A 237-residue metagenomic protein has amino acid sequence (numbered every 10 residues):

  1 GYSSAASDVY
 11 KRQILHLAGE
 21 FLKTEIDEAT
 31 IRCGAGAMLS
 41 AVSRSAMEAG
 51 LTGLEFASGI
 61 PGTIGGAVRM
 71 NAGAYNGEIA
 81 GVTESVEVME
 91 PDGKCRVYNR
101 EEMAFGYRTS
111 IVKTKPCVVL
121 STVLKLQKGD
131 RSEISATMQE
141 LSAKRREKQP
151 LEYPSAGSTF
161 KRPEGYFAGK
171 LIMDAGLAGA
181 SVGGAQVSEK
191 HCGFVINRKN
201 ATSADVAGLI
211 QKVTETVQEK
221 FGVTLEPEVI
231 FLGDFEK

Functional and structural regions predicted by a protein language model:
G1-A6, Y10: Single conserved hydrophobic/aromatic residue that forms the stacking wall/gate of nucleotide- or nucleobase-binding
E20-F21, A37-L39, I60-I64, F231 (+1 more regions): Acidic, glycine-rich active-site loops and adjacent beta-strand->loop/helix elements that engage anionic groups
K23-T24, E84-V88: Short polybasic amphipathic segments
I26, C33-A35, G53-S58, V97-Y98: General beta-strand structural signal in soluble alpha/beta enzymes
T30-L51: A short, flexible low-complexity segment enriched in Lys/Arg and Gly/Pro that occurs in N-terminal basic tails
S40-V42, T63-N71, N76-E78, C95-V97 (+2 more regions): Short, well-ordered, mixed-charge alpha-helical segments that flank or form enzyme active sites
A46-E84, S155: A gly/ser-rich beta-alpha-beta helix-loop segment of oxidoreductase catalytic cores
M89-K237: Phosphate/pyrophosphate- and phosphate-bearing ligand-binding catalytic cores of soluble enzymes
